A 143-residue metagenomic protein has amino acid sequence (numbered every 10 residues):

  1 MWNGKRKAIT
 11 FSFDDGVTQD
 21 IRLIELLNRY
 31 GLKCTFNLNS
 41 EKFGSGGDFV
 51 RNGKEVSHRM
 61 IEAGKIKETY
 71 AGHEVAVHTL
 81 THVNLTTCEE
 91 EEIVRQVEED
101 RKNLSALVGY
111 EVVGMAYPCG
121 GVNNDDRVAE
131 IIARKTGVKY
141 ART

Functional and structural regions predicted by a protein language model:
M1-E74, T81, R101-P118: Active-site beta->alpha N-cap acidic-glycine motif
Q19-R22, H82-T143: Catalytic domains of cell-wall/extracellular-matrix polysaccharide-remodeling enzymes, centered on de-N-acetylation
T69-V77, I132-A133, R142: A structural motif
